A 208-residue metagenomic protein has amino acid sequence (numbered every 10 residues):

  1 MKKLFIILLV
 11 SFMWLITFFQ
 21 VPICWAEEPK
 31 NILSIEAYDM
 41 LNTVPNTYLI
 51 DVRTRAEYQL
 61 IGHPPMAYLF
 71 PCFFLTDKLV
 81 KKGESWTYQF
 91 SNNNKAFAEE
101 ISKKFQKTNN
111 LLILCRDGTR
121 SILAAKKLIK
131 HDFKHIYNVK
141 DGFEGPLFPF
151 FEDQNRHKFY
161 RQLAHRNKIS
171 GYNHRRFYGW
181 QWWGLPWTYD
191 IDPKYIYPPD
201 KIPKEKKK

Functional and structural regions predicted by a protein language model:
M1-L9: Bacterial N-terminal signal peptides that target proteins for export
F12-M13, I61: Alpha-helical transmembrane segments and their juxtamembrane interfaces
M13-I23: C-terminal segment of classical bacterial N-terminal signal peptides
I23-T43, Q59-N110, S121-K208: Rhodanese-like catalytic fold shared by cysteine-dependent sulfurtransferases and DSP/PTP-type phosphatases
Y48-R53, F70: Short hydrophobic beta-strand that contains or immediately precedes a catalytic carboxylate
L114: Short, surface-exposed ligand- or partner-binding patches at beta-edge/loop junctions that are enriched in aromatics
